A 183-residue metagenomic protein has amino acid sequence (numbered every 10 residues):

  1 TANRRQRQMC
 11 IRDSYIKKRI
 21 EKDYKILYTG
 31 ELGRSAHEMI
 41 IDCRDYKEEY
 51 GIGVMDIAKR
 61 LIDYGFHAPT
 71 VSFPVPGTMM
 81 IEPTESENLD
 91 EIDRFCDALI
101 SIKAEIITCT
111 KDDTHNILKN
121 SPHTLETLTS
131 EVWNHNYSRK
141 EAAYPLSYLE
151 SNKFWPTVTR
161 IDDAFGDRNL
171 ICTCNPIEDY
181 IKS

Functional and structural regions predicted by a protein language model:
T1-I11: Single conserved hydrophobic/aromatic residue that forms the stacking wall/gate of nucleotide- or nucleobase-binding
R12-S183: Non-catalytic terminal extensions of PLP-dependent enzymes
